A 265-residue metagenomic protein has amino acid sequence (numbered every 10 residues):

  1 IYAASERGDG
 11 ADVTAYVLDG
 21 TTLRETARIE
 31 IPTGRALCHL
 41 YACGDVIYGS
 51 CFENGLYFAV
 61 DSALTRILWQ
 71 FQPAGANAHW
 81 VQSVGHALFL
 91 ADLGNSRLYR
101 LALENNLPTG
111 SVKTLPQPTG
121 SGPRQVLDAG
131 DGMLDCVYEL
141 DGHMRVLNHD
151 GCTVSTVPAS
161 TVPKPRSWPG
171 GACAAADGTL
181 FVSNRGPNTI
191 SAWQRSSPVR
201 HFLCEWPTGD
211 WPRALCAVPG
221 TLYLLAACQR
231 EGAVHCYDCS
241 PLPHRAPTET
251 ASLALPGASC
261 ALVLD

Functional and structural regions predicted by a protein language model:
I1-G8, Y48-N54, L90-G94, C136-L140 (+2 more regions): Conserved beta-strand positions in repeat-built beta-propeller and related beta-rich domains
G10-A15, G55-A59, R97-R100, G142-V146 (+2 more regions): Structural motif
D12-G49: Blade-loop segments of beta-propeller domains
A15-T22, A59-L64, A102-L107, L147-V154 (+2 more regions): Short loop/turn segments immediately following beta-strands, especially the blade-tip and inter-blade linker loops
R24-I31, R66-Q72, G110-Q117, T153-P163 (+2 more regions): A short beta-strand motif characteristic of beta-propeller blades
P32-V46, P73-H86, Q117-L134, S160-D177 (+2 more regions): Beta-rich, blade/repeat-based domains predominating in secreted/periplasmic proteins but also intracellular
L90-R145: Loop-centered beta-sheet repeat module
G142-R145, T153-N184, N188-I190: Oxyanion-binding "anion nests"
